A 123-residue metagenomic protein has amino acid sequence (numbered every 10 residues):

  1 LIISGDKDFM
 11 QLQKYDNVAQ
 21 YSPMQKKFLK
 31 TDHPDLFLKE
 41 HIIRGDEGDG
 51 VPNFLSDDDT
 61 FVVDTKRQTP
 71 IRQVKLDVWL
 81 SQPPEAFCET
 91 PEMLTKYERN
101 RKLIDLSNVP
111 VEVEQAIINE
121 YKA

Functional and structural regions predicted by a protein language model:
L1-K122: Extended two-metal-dependent nuclease catalytic cores across DNA- and RNA-processing enzymes
